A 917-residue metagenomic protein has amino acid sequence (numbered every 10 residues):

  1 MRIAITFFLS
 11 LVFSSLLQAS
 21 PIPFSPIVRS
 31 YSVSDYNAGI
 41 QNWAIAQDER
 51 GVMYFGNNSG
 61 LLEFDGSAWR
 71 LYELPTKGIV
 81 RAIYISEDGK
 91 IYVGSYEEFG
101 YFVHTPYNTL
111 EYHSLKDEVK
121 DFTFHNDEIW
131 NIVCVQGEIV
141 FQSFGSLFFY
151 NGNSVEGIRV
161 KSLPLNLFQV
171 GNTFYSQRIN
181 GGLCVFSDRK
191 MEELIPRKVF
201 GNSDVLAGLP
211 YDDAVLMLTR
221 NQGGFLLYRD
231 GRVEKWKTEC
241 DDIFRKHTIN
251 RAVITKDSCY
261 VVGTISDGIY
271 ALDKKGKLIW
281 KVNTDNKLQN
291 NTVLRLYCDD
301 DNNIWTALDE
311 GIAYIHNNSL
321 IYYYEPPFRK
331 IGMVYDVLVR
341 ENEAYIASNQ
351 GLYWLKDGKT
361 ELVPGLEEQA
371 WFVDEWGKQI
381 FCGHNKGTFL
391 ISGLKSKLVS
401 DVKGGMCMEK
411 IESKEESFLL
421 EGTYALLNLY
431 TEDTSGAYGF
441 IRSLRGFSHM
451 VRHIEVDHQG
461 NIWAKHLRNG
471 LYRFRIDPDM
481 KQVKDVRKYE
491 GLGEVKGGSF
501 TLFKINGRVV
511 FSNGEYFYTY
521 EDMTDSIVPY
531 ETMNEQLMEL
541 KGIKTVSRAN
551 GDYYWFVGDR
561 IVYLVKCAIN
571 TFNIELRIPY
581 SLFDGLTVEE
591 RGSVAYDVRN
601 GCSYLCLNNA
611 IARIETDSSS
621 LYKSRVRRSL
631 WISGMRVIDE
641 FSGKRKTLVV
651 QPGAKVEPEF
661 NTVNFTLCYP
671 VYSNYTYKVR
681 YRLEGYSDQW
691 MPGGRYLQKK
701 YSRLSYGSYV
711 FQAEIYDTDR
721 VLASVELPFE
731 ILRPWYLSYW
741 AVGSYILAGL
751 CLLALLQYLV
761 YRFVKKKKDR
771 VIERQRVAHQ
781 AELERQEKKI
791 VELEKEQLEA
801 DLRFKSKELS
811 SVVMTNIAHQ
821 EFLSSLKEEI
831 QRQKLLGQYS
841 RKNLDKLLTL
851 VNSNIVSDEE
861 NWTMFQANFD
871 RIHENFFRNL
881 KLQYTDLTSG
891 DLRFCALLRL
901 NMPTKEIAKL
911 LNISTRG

Functional and structural regions predicted by a protein language model:
A19-Q47, S59, L74-V80, Y101-I129 (+21 more regions): Residue-level "micro-hotspots" composed of small/polar
Q47-R50, I85-D88, C134-Q136, Q169-G171 (+10 more regions): Residue-level detector of Asp-centered blade-edge/turn motifs that repeat once per structural unit in beta-propeller
V52-F55, K90-V93, E138-F141, T173-S176 (+10 more regions): Conserved beta-propeller blade signature
N58-L62, Y96-G100, G145-F148, T173 (+11 more regions): Loop/turn residues immediately N-terminal
D65-A68, H104-Y107, Y150-S154, F186-K190 (+10 more regions): Short loop/turn segments that connect beta-strands within beta-propeller blades
S67-Y96, S114-T123, Q369-F372, D401-M406: Blade-loop segments of beta-propeller domains
Y322-P326, A741, A754-S824, E828: Cytosolic signal-transmission helices at domain junctions
V856-S857, T863-G917: Helix-turn-helix DNA-binding segment
